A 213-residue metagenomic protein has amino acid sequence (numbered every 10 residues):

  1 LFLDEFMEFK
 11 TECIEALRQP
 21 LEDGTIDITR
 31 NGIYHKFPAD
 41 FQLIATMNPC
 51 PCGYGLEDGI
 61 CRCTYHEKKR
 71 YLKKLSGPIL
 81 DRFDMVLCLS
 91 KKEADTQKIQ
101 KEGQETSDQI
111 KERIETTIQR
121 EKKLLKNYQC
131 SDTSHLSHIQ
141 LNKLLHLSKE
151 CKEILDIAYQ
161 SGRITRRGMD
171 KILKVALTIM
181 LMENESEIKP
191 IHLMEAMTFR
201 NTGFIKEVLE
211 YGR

Functional and structural regions predicted by a protein language model:
L1, T11: Conserved nucleotide-sensing/catalytic segment adjacent to the nucleotide-binding pocket in NTP-handling enzymes
D4-E5, A16: Walker B catalytic acidic pair
E8: Catalytic or ion-coupling anion/metal-binding cores of large enzyme and transporter domains
E12-R213: Basic, amphipathic alpha-helical bundle interface domains used for macromolecular binding and assembly
